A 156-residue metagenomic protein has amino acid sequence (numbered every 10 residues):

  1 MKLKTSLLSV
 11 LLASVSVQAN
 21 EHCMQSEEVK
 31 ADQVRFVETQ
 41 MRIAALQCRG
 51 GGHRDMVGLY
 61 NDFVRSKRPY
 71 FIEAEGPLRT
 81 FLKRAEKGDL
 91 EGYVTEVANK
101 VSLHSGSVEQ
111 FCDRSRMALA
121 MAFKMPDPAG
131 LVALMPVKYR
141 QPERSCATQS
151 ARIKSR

Functional and structural regions predicted by a protein language model:
K2, Q25, K124-D127: Short, solvent-exposed coil/turn linker segments
K2-S9: Sec-dependent signal peptide recognition, specifically the positively charged N-region followed immediately by
S9-L11, A31: Generic marker of residues within folded, mature protein domains
S14-S16: N-terminal signal peptide c-region/cleavage motif recognized by signal peptidases
A19-Q25: Cleaved targeting-peptide boundary
S26-R84, N99-K100: Short N-proximal segments of mature Sec-exported proteins
F63-R156: Compact alpha-helical subdomains of small soluble proteins
